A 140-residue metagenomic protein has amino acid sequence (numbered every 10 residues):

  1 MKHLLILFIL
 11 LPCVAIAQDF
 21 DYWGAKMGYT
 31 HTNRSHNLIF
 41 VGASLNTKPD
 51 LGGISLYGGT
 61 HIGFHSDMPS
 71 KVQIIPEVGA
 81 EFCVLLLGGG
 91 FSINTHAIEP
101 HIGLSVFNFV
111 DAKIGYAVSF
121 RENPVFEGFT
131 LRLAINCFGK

Functional and structural regions predicted by a protein language model:
M1-W23: Bacterial Sec-dependent N-terminal signal peptides
D21-H31, V41, G52-S66, P76-A97 (+1 more regions): Transmembrane beta-strand segments that form the barrel wall of outer-membrane beta-barrel proteins
R34-L45, P49: Terminal domain-start segments
H36, D67-P69, P100, R121-V125: Outer-membrane beta-barrel proteins
H36-L38, Q73, T95-A97, F126-G128: Membrane-spanning beta-strands of outer-membrane beta-barrel proteins
G42-S44, E77-E81, H101-G103, R132-A134: Outer-membrane beta-barrel architecture
T47-L51, F82-L86, V106-N108, C137-G139: Outer-membrane beta-barrel strand-turn architecture
F126-K140: Outer-membrane beta-barrel "beta-signal"
